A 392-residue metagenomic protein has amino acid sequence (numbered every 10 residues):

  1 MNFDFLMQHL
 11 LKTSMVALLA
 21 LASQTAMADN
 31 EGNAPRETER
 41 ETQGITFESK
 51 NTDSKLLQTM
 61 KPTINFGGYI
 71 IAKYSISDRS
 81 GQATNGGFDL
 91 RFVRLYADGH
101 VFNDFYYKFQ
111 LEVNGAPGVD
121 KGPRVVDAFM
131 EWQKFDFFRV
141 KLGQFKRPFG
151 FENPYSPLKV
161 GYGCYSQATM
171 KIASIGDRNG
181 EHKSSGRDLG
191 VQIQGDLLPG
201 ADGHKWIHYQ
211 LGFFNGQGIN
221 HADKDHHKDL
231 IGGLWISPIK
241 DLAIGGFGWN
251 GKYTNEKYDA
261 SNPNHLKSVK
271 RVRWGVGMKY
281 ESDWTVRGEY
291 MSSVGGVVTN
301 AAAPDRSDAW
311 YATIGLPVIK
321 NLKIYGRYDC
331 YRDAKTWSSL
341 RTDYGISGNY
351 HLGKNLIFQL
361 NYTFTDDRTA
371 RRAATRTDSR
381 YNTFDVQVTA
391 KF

Functional and structural regions predicted by a protein language model:
F3-M7, T13-I71, F392: N-terminal periplasmic/intermembrane-space "pro-region" immediately following the signal or transit peptide
E41, Q82-D89, P117-V125, E181-S185 (+5 more regions): Replace "Gram-negative outer membrane beta-barrel proteins" with "bacterial and organellar outer membrane beta-barrel
N51, W235-A334: Detector for outer-membrane/organellar transmembrane beta-barrel domains, recognizing the amphipathic beta-strand
T52-I219, K224-I231, W235-I244, T313-L316 (+2 more regions): Outer membrane beta-barrel
L90-F92, P123-D127, D188-G190, H227-G233 (+8 more regions): Transmembrane beta-barrel architecture of outer membranes
P117-V119, D202, N220, K240 (+4 more regions): Outer-membrane beta-barrel transmembrane domain signature
G315-P317, N321-N355, Q359, T363: Outer membrane beta-barrel transmembrane domains
Y350, F364, D378-F392: Outer-membrane beta-barrel "beta-signal"
